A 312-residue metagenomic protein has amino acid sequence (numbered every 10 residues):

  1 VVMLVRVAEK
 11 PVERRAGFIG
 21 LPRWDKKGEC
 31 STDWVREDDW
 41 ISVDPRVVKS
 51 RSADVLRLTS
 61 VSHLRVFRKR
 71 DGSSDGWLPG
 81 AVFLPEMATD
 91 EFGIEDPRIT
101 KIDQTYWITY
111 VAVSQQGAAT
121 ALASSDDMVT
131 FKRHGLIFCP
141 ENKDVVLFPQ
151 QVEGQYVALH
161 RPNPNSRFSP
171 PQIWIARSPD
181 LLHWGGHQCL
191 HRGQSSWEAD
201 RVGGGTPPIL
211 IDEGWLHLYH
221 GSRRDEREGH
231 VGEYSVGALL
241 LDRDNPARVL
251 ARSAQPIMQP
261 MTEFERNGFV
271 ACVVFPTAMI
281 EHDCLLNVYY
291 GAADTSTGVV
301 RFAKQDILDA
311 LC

Functional and structural regions predicted by a protein language model:
V1-F92, T100-V146, Q150-D200, L210-F269 (+2 more regions): Beta-rich carbohydrate-recognition and catalytic domains
D96, V202-P208, G268-A278: Signature of short aromatic-glycine-proline-rich micro-motifs recurring in repeat-based ectodomains
